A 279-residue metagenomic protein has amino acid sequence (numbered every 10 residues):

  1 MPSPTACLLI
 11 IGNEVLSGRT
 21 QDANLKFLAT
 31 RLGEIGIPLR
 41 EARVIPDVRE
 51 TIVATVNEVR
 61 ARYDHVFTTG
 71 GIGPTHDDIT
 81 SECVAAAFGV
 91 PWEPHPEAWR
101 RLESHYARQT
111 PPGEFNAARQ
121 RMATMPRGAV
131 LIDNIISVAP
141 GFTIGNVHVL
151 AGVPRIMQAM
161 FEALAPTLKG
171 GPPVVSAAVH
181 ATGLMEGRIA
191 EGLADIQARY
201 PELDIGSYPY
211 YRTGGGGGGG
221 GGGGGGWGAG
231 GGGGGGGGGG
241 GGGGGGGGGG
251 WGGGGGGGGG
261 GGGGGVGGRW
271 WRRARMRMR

Functional and structural regions predicted by a protein language model:
P2-C7: Extreme N-terminal starter segment of soluble prokaryotic enzymes
I11-N13, T68-H76, A151-G152, Y208 (+1 more regions): Glycine-rich beta-strand-to-loop/alpha-helix junction loops that act as flexible
V15-L25: Glycine- and acidic-residue-enriched helix-capping/strand-helix junction motifs
K26-I79, A86: N-terminal small/polar loop signature for handling phosphorylated ligands or for N-terminal nucleophile
A54-N57, D78-G171: Proline/glycine-rich low-complexity loops and linkers
N146-G224: An accessory alpha-helical subdomain
G219-R269: Long, low-complexity Q/N-rich tracts
M276-M278: Methionine residue identity
